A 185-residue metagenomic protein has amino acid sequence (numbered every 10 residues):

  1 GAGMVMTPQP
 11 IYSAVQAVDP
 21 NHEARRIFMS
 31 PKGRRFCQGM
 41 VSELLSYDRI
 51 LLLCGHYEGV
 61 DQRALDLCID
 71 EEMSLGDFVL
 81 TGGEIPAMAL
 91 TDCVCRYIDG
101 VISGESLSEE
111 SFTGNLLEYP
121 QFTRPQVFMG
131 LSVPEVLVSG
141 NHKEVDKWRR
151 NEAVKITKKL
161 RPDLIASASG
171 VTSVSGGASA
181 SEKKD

Functional and structural regions predicted by a protein language model:
G1, G55, N141: Conserved RecA-like P-loop NTPase ATPase core
V5-H56: S-adenosyl-L-methionine/SAH cofactor-binding core of RNA-modifying enzymes
R25-S30, E109, I165-A168: Short, conserved aromatic-histidine micro-motifs
Q38-M40, R63-L65, P120: Short, well-ordered secondary-structure micro-motifs
V60, A64-E110: Structured adenosyl-cofactor binding patch, chiefly the S-adenosyl-L-methionine
I85, Y97-E135: Internal, active-site/partner-interface "lid" segment
P125-D185: SAM-dependent methyltransferases
